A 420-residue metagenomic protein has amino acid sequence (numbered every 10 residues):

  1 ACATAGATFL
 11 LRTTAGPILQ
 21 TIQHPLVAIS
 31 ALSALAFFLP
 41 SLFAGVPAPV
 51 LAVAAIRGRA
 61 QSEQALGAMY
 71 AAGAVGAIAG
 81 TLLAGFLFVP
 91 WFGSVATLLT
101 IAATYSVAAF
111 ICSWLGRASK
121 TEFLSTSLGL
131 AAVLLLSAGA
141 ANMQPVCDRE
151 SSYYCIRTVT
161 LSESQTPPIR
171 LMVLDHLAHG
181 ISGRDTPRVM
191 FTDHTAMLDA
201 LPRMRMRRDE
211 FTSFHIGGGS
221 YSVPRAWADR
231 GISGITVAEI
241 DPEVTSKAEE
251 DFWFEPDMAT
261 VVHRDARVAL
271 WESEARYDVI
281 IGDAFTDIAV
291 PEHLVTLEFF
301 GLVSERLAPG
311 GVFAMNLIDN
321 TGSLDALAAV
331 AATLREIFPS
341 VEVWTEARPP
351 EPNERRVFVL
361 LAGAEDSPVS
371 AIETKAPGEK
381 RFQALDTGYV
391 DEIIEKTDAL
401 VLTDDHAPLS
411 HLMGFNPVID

Functional and structural regions predicted by a protein language model:
A1-S152, T160-P168, H176-I181, R203-F211 (+9 more regions): Alpha-helical transmembrane segments of multi-pass membrane proteins
P40, P187-F191, I216: Short secondary-structure transition/capping motifs
I181-L201: Class I SAM-dependent methyltransferase Rossmann-like catalytic core, especially the SAM/SAH-binding loop
H194, V295, F299, V330 (+2 more regions): Hydrophobic alpha-helical membrane-association signature
E210-G218, I372-P377: Short alpha-helical "patches" and their helix-cap loops
F358-D420: SAM/dcSAM-binding transferase cores
